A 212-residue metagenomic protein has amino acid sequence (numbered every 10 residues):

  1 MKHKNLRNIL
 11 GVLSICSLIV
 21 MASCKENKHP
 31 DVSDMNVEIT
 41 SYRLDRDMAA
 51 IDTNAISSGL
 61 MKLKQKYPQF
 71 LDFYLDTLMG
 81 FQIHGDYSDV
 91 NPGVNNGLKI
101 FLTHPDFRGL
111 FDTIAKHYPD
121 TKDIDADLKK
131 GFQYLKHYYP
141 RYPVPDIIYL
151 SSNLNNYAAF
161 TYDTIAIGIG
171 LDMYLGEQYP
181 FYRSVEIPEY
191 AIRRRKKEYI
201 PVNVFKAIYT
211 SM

Functional and structural regions predicted by a protein language model:
K2-G11: Bacterial N-terminal signal peptides that target proteins for export
I9, H29, P119-D120: Residue-level detector of alpha-helix boundaries and kinks
S14-C16: Intrinsically disordered, low-complexity segments
V20-S23: C-terminal motif of bacterial Sec signal peptides marking the signal peptidase cleavage site
K25-G97: N-terminal mature-domain "stem" immediately C-terminal to a signal peptide or N-terminal signal-anchor/transmembrane
G97-M212: Acidic/His-rich structured neighborhood in mature extracellular/periplasmic domains
